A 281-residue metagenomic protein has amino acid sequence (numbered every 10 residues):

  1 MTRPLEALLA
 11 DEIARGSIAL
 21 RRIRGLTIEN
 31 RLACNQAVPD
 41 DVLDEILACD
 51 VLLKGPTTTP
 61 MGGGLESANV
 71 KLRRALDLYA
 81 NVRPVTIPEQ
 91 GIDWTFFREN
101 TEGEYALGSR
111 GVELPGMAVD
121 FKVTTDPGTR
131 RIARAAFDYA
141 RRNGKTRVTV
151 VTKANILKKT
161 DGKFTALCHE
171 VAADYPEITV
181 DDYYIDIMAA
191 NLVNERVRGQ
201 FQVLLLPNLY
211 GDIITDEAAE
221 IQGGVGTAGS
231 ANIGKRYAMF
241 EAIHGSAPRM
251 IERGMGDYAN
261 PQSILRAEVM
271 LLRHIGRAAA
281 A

Functional and structural regions predicted by a protein language model:
M1-L8, L114-I187, Q200: Glycine-rich phosphate/diphosphate-binding loop of Rossmann-like nucleotide-binding domains
M1-R22: N-terminal phosphate-binding or glycine-rich loops at protein starts, especially the Walker A/P-loop of NTPases
R15-D41, A190-L192: N-terminal beta-loop-helix "entrance" segment that forms/cooperates in small-molecule cofactor or anionic ligand
R15-I18, L47-C49, D77-L78, Q90-D93 (+5 more regions): Short coil/turn connectors at secondary-structure junctions
R22, N30-R31, G91, N191-A281: Glycine-rich phosphate/nucleotide-binding loop
N30-K122, L209-G211: N-terminal glycine-rich phosphate/adenylate-binding segment common to multiple enzyme folds
R73-P88, D174-Y184, T227-I243: Short, acidic/small-residue loops that bind anionic groups at enzyme active sites
